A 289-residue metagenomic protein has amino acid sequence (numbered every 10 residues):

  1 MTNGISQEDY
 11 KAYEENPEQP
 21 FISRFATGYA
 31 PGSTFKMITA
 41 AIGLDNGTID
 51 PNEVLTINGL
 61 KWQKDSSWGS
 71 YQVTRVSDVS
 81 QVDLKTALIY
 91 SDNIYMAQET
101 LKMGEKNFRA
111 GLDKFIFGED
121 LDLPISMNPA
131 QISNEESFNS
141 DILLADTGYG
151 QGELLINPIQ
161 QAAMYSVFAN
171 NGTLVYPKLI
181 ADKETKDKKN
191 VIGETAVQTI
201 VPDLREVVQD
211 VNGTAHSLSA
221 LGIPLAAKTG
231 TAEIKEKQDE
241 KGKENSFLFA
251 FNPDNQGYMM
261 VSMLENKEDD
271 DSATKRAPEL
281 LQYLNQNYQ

Functional and structural regions predicted by a protein language model:
M1-G32, I38-L264: Beta-lactam-recognizing serine transpeptidase/beta-lactamase-like catalytic domain environment
Q161, D269-P278: Short, charged, low-complexity patches
K188, T274-Q289: Short, gly/Ser/Thr-rich active-site loops of penicillin-recognizing serine hydrolases
F247-A250, E268, L280-Y283, N287: Membrane-interface anchoring segments and C-terminal beta-barrel signals
